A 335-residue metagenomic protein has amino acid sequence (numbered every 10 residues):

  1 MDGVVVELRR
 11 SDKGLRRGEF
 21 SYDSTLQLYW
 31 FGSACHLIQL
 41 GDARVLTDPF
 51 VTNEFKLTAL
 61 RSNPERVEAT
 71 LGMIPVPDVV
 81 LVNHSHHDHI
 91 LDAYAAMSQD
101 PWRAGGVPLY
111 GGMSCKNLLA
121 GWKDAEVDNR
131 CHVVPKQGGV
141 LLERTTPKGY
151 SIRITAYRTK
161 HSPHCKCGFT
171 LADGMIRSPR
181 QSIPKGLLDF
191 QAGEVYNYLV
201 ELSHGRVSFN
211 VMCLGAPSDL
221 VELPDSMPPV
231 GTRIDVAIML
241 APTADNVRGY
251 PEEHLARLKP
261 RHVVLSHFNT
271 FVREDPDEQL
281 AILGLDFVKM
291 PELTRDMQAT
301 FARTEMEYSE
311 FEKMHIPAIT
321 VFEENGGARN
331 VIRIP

Functional and structural regions predicted by a protein language model:
R9-F20, L37-H86, L91-R103, H164-I183 (+1 more regions): Pre-active-site segment of Zn-dependent metallo-hydrolases
F20-Q27, Q39-V45, V140-T155, E201-S208 (+1 more regions): Beta-strand-turn-beta hairpins that frame and shape the catalytic cleft of phosphate-ester-processing enzymes
A34, E54, S85-L91, C115-L119 (+5 more regions): Active-site environment of divalent metal-dependent phosphoester hydrolases
V45-L57, T155-T170, L255-L265, N269-E274: Short, solvent-exposed beta-strand-terminating loops
L46-F50, V76-H86, L109-G112, S208-L214 (+4 more regions): Active-site neighborhood of phospho(di)ester-bond hydrolases with catalytic His/Asp-centered motifs
E68-T146, Y150-C167, R261: Active-site HxH/HxHxD metal-binding segment of metal-dependent hydrolases
G106-P108, K116, G121-G149, P251-P335: Binuclear metal-ion centers of metallo-dependent hydrolases, dominated by the metallo-beta-lactamase
I183-L258: Active-site-proximal loop/helix segments of hydrolase catalytic cores
